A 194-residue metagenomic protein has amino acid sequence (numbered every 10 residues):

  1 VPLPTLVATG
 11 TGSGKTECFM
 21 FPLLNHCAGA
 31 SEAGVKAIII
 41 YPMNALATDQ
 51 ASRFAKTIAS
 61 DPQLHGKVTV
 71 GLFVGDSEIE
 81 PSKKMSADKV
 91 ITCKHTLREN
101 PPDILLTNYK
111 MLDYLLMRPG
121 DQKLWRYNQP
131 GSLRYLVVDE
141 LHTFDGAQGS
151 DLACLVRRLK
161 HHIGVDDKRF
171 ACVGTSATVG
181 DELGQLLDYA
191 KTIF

Functional and structural regions predicted by a protein language model:
V1-F194: N-terminal helicase ATP-binding lobe
